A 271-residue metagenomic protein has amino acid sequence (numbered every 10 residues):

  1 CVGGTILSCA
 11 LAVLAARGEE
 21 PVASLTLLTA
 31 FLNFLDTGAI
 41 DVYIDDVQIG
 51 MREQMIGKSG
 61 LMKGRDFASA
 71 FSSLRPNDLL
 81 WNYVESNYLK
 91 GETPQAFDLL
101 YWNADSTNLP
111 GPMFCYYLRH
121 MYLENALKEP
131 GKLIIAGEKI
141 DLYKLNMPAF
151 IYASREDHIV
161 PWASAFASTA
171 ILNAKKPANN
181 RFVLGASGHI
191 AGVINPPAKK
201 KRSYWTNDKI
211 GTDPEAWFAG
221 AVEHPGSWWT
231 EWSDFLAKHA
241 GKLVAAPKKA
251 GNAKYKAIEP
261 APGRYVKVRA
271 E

Functional and structural regions predicted by a protein language model:
I6-C115, N125, P130, A237-E271: Alpha/beta-hydrolase-fold enzymes
V13-A23, H158, I171-N180: Secondary-structure transition/capping motifs at alpha-helix termini and the adjoining loop/turn into the next element
R17, Y43-K58, N195-W217: Acidic, Ser/Thr-rich peripheral helices and adjacent loops at domain boundaries
L118, S168, L172-I194, A198-I210: Catalytic histidine neighborhood in serine/cysteine hydrolases with alpha/beta-hydrolase-type architecture
I134-N146: The feature captures the conserved acid-bearing segment of alpha/beta-hydrolase catalytic domains
Y143-A149, N173-A178: Short, proline-enriched alpha-helix->beta-strand connector loops that line the catalytic pocket of alpha/beta-hydrolase
I151-A153, D157: Short beta-strand/loop motif that positions the catalytic acidic residue of the alpha/beta-hydrolase fold
H158-S164: Conserved alpha/beta-hydrolase "acid-adjacent" motif
